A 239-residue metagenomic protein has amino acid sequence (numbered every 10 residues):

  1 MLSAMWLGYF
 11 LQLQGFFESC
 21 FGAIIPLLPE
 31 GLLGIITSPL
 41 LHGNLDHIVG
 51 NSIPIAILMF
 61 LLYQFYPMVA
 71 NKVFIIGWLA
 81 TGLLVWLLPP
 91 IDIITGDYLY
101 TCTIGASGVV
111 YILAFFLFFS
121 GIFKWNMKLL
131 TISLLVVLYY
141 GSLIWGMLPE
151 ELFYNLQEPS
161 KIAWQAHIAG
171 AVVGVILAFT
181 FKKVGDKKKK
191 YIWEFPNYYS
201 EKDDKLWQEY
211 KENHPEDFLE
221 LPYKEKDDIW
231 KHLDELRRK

Functional and structural regions predicted by a protein language model:
M1-H214, I229: A detector for small-residue-rich transmembrane helices and their helix-helix packing motifs
E212-K239: C-terminal regulatory/interaction regions
